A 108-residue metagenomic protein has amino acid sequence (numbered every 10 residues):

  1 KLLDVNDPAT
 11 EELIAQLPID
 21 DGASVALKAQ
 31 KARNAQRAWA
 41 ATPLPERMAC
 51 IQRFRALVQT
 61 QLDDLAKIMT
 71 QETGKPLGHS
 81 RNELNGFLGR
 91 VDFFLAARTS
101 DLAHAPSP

Functional and structural regions predicted by a protein language model:
K1-S107: N-terminal Rossmann-like NAD(P)+-binding subdomain of aldehyde/semialdehyde dehydrogenases
